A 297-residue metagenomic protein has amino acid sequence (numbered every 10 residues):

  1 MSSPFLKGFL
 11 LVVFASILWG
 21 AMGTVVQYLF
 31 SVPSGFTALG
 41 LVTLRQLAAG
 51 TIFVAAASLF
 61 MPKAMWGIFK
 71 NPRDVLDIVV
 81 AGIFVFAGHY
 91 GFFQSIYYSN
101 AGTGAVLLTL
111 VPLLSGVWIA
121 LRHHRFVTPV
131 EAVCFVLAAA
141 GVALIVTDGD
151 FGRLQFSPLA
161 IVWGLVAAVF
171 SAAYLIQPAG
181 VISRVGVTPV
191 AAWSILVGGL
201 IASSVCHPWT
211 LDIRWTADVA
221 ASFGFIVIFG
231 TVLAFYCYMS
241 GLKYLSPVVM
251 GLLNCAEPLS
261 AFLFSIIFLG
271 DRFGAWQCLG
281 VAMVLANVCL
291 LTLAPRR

Functional and structural regions predicted by a protein language model:
M1-T43, I83, A87, G91 (+2 more regions): Glycine-/small-residue-enriched transmembrane alpha-helix faces in small-molecule transporters and effluxers
P4-F9, S34-L39, T43, F69-D74 (+4 more regions): Juxtamembrane helix-entry segments on the extracytoplasmic side of multipass membrane proteins
S16, L44, G104-L110, I176-G199 (+1 more regions): Helix-helix packing/entry segments at the starts of transmembrane helices
G20, T24, L47, G82 (+8 more regions): Hydrophobic/small/kink-forming positions within alpha-helical transmembrane segments of polytopic membrane proteins
L29, L41, S95, N100 (+9 more regions): Hydrophobic/aromatic residues within transmembrane alpha-helices of multi-pass small-molecule transporters
G40-T51, V85, F92-F126, A167 (+1 more regions): Specific alpha-helical transmembrane segments that line the substrate/conduction pathway and gating interfaces
F53, V127-G149, L196, L200-A202 (+3 more regions): Hydrophobic transmembrane alpha-helices of multi-pass small-molecule transport proteins
S58-T103, L144, V227-L245: Specific transmembrane alpha-helical segments of multi-pass solute transporters/efflux pumps, especially DMT/EamA
